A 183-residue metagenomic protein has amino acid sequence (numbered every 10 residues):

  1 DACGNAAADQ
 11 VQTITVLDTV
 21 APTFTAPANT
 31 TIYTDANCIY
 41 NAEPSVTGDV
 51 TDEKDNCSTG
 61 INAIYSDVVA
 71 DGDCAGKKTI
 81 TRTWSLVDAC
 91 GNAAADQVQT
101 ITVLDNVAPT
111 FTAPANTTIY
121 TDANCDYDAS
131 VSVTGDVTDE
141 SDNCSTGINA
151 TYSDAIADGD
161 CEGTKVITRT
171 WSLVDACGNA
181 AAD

Functional and structural regions predicted by a protein language model:
D1-D183: Proline-threonine-serine-rich low-complexity tracts
